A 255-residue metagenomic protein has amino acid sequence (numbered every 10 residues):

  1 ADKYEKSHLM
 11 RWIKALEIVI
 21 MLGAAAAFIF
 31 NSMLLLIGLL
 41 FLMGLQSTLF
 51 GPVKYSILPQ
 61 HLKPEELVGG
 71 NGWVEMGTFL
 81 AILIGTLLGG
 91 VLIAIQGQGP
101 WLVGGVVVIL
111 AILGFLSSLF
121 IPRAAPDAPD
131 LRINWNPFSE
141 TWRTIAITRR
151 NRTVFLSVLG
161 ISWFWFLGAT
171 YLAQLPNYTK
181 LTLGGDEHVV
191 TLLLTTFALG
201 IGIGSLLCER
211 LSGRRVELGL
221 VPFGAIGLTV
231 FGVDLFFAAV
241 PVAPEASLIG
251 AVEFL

Functional and structural regions predicted by a protein language model:
A1-L255: Alpha-helical transmembrane-bundle signature of multi-pass membrane transport and export proteins
